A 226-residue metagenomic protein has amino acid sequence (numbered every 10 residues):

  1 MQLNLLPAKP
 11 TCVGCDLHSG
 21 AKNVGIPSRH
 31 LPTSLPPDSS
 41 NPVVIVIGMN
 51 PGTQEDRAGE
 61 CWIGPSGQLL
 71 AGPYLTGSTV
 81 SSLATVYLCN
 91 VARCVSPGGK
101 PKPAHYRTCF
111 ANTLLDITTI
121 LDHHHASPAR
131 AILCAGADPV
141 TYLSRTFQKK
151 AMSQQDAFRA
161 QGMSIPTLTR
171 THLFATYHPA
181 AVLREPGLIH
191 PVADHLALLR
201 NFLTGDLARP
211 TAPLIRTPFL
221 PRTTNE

Functional and structural regions predicted by a protein language model:
M1-P221, E226: A polyanion-binding, active-site-adjacent surface
